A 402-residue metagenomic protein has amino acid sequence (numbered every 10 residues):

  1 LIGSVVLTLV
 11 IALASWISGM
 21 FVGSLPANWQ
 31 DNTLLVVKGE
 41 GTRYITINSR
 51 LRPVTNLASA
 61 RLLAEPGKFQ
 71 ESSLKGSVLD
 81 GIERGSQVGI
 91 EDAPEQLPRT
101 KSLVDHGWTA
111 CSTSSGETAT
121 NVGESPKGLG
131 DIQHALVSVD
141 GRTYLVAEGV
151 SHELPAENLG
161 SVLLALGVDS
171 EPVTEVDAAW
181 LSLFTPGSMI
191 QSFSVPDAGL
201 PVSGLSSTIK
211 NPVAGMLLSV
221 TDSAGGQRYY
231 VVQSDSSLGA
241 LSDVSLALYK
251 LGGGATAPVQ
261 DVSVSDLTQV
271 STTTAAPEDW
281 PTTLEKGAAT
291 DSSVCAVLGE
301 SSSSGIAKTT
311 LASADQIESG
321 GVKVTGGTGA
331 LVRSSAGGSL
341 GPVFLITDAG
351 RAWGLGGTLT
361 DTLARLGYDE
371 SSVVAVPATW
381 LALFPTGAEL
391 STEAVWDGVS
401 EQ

Functional and structural regions predicted by a protein language model:
L1-Q402: Short, surface-exposed polybasic-aromatic patches that bind anionic ligands, especially phosphate groups
